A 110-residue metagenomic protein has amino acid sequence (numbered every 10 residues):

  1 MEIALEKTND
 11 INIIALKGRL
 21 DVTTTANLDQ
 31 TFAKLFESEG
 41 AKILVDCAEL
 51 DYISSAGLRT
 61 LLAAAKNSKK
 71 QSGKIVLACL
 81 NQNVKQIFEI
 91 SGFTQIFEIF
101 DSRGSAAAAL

Functional and structural regions predicted by a protein language model:
M1-A15: Short beta-strand/loop segment at the start of cytosolic alpha/beta domains
T8-D10, A48, G104: Conserved catalytic submotifs in the C-terminal HATPase_c
V22-I96: Amphipathic alpha-helical interaction surfaces in cytosolic regulatory modules
Q82, G104-S105: Acidic phosphotransfer microenvironment of two-component signaling modules
E98-S102: Short acidic-hydrophobic, aromatic-tinged amphipathic segments that line or gate anion-handling sites
